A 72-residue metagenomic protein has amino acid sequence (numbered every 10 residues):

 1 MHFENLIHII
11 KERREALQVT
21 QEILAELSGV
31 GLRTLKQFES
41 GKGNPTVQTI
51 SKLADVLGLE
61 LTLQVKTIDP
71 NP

Functional and structural regions predicted by a protein language model:
H8-I23: Short basic helix-loop element that most often maps to the first helix and adjoining turn of HTH DNA-binding modules
I10, L24-A25, L35-F38: Conserved hydrophobic/aromatic packing and binding residues within compact polymer-binding modules
E15, E26, D55: Alpha-helical residues within the helix-turn-helix
V19-R33: Short alpha-helical DNA-recognition segment
G29-N44: Recognition helix of helix-turn-helix/homeodomain-like DNA-binding domains that insert into the DNA major groove
Q48-Q64: DNA major-groove recognition helix of helix-turn-helix/homeodomain DNA-binding modules
T62-P72: Short, charged recognition helix plus adjacent turn of helix-turn-helix-like nucleic-acid-binding domains
